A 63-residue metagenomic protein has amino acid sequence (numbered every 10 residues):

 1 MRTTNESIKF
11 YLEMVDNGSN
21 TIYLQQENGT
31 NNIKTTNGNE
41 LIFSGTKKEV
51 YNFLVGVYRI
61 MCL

Functional and structural regions predicted by a protein language model:
R2-S7: Structural boundary micro-motifs
I8-N52: Acidic, low-complexity, intrinsically disordered interaction modules
